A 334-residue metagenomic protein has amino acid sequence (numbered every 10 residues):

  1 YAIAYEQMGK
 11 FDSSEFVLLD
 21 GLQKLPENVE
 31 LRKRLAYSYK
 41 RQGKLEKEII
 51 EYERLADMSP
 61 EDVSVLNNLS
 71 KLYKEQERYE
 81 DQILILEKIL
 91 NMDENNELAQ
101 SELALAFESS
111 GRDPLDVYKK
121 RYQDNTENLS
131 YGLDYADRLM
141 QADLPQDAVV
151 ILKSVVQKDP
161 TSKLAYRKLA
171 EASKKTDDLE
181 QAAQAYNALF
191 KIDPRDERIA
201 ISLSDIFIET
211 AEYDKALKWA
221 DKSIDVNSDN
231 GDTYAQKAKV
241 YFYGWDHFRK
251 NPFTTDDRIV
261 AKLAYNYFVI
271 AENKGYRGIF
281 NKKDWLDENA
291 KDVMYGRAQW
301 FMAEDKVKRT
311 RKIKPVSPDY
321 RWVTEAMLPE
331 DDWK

Functional and structural regions predicted by a protein language model:
Y1-I3, Q7, V17, E30-Y37 (+6 more regions): Canonical tetratricopeptide repeat
Q7, R41-Q42, K71-Q76, L105-S110 (+4 more regions): Register position in tetratricopeptide repeats
D20-G21, R54-L55, K88-I89, K120-R121 (+4 more regions): Canonical positions in the second alpha-helix
P26, P60, E94, T126-E127 (+4 more regions): Short coil turns that delineate tetratricopeptide repeat
L31, V65, A99, Y131 (+4 more regions): TPR alpha-solenoid repeat register
D57, K74, Y79-E97, A104 (+6 more regions): TPR/TPR-like (Sel1-like) alpha-helical repeat modules
K120-E127, I270-K334: Terminal, low-structured helical/coil segments at or just beyond the last alpha-helical repeat
